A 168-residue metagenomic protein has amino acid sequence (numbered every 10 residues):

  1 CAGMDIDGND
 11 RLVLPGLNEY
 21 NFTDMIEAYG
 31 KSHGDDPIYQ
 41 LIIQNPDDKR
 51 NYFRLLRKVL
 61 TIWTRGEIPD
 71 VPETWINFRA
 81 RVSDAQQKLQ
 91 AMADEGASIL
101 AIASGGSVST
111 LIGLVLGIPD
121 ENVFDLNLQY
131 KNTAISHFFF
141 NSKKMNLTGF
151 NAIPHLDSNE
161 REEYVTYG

Functional and structural regions predicted by a protein language model:
C1-G16, Y52-L55, F139-G168: Conserved histidine-centered catalytic loops in small-molecule metabolism enzymes
C1-R57: Phosphate-coordination/substrate-recognition cap region in phosphate-metabolizing enzymes
F22-Y29, G113-L114, N159-E163: Short aromatic-enriched loop/helix-cap "lid" or pocket-rim segments at secondary-structure transitions that line
W63-R79: Surface-exposed cleft-lining segments at the edges of enzyme active sites
S83-A91: Generic structural signal for well-ordered alpha-helical scaffold segments
G96-A103: Beta-strand elements within well-structured catalytic alpha/beta cores of enzymes that handle phosphate/sulfate esters
P119-N146: Domain-level recognition of soluble alpha/beta enzyme cores, biased toward histidine phosphatases/phosphomutases
